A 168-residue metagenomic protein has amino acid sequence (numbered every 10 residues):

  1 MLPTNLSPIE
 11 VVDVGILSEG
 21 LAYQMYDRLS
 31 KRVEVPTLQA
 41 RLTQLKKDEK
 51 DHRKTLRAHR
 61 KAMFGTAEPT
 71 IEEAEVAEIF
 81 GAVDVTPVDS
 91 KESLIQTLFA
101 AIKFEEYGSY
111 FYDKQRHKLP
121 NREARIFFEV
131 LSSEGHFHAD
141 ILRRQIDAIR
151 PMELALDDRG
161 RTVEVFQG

Functional and structural regions predicted by a protein language model:
M1-G168: Non-heme di-metal
